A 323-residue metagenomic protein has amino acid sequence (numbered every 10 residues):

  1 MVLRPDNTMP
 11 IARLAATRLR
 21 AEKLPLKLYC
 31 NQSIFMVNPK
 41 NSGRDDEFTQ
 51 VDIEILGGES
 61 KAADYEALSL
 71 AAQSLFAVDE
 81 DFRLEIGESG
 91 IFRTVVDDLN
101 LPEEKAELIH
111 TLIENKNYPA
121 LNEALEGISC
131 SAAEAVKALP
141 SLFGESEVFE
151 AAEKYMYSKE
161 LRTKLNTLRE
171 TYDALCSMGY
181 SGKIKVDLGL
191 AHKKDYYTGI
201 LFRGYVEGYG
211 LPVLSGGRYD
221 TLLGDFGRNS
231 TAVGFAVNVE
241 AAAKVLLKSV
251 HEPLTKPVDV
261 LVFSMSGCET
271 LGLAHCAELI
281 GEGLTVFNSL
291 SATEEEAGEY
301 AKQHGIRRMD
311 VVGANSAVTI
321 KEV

Functional and structural regions predicted by a protein language model:
M1-V2: Polyanion/phosphate-binding surface patch
D6-E22, L28-D79, A124-V323: Positively charged, Gly/Ser-enriched RNA/tRNA-binding surfaces
P10, L70, I91-T94, L108 (+1 more regions): A general alpha-helix detector
E47-V51, I86-T94: Short, conserved phosphate-binding/catalytic loop or strand-edge motifs used in phosphoryl-/nucleotidyl-transfer
E59, A63-D64, E85-I86, V95 (+2 more regions): Cap/lid and interdomain-hinge subdomains that line or gate substrate/regulatory clefts in soluble alpha/beta enzymes
Q73-F76, I91-N100: Hydrophobic mid-domain F-helix/FG-region of cytochrome P450s
N100-E123, Y180, V206: Acidic, His- and aromatic-enriched active-site or binding-groove loops in soluble protein domains that engage sugars
